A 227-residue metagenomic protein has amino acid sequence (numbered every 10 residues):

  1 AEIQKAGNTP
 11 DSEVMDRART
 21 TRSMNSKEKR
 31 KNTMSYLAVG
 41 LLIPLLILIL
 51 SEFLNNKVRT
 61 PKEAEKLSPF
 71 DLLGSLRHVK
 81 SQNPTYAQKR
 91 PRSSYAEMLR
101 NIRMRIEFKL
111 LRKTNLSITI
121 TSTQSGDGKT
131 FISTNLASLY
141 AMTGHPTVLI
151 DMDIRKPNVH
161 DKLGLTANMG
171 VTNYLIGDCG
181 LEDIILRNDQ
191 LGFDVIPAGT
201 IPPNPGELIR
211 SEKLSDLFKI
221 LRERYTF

Functional and structural regions predicted by a protein language model:
A1-R22, P61: Non-transmembrane alpha-helical coiled-coil
E2, M24-K29, T33, I49-L50 (+5 more regions): Short beta-alpha junctions and helix-cap segments that line functional grooves
N8-D16, S68, L72, T114-L116 (+2 more regions): Envelope-exposed proteins and targeting segments
T9, K27-T85: Juxtamembrane cytosolic face of transmembrane helices
R19, L76-H78, R112: P-loop NTPase nucleotide-binding/switch module
T20-T21, K80-N83, S125, T200-P203: A short, flexible beta-alpha/helix-coil linker loop
S26-E28, N83-Q88, K162, E207: Short acidic, glycine/proline-rich loop/turn micro-motifs
R92-F227: P-loop NTP-binding module
